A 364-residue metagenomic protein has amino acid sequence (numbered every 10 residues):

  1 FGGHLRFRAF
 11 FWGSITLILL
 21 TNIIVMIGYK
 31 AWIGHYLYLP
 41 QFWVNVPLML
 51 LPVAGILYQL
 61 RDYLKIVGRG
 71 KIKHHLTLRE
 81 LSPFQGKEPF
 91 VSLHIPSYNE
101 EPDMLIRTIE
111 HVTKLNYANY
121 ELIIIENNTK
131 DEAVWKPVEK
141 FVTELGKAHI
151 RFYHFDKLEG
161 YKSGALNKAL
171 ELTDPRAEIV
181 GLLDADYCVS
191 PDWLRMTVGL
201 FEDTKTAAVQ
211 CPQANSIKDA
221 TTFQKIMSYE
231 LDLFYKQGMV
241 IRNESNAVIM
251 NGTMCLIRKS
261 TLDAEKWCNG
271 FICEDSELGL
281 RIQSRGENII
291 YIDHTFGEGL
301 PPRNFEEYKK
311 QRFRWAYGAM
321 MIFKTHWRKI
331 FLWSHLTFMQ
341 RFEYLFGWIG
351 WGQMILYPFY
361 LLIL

Functional and structural regions predicted by a protein language model:
F1-K87, Q340, G347-L364: N-terminal membrane-anchoring/stem segments of glycan-assembly enzymes
F90-S92, E121, E277: Cell-envelope/extracellular polymer assembly enzymes that use nucleotide-activated donors
I109-N119: Short, acidic, metal-binding catalytic loop of nucleotide-sugar glycosyltransferases
A118, E126-V138, D156-E159: A conserved acidic beta->alpha catalytic loop
V142-K147, R151-T173, A177-E178, P191-I272 (+2 more regions): Long helical/loop segments within the catalytic core of UDP-sugar-dependent glycosyltransferases, especially the large
L183-C188: The conserved acidic donor/metal-binding loop of glycosyltransferases
I272-L278: Acidic donor-binding loop at a coil-to-helix junction in glycosyltransferase catalytic cores that engages
G279-E298: Catalytic donor-sugar/metal-binding loop of nucleotide-sugar-dependent glycosyltransferases
